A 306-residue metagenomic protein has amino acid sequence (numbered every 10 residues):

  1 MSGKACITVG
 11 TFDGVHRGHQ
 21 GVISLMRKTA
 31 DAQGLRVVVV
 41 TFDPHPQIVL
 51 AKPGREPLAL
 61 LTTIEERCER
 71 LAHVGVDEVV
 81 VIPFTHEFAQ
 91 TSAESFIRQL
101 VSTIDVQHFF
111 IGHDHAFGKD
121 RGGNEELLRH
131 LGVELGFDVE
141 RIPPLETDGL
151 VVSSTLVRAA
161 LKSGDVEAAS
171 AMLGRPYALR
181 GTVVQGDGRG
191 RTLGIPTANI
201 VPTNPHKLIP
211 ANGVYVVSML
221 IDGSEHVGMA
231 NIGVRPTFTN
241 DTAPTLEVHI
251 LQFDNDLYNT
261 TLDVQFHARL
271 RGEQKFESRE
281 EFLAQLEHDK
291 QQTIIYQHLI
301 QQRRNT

Functional and structural regions predicted by a protein language model:
S2-T63: N-terminal catalytic cores of NTP/NDP-binding nucleotidyl/phosphoryl-transfer enzymes
H16, L71, F109, A169 (+2 more regions): Residue-level signal for inorganic ion chemistry
G21, L25, E66, A168-R175 (+2 more regions): A non-catalytic, amphipathic alpha-helix used as a structural packing/dimerization or gating element in enzyme scaffolds
I48-L135: N-terminal Rossmann-like or analogous alpha/beta NTP/dinucleotide-binding catalytic cores that position adenine
H130-V234: Glycine-rich, Lys/Arg-enriched anion-binding loops that position phosphate/diphosphate groups for phosphoryl
G186-T306: Phosphate/ribose-recognition catalytic cores of enzymes acting on nucleotide-derived substrates
